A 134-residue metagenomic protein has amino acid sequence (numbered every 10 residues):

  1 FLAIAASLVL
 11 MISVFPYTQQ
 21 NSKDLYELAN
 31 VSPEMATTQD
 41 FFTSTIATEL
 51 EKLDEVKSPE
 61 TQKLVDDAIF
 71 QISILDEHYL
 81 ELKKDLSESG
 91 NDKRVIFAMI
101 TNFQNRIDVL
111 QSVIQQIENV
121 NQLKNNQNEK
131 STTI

Functional and structural regions predicted by a protein language model:
F1-L25: Single-pass transmembrane signal-anchor helices and their membrane-water interface zones
T18-I134: Polar, acidic low-complexity tracts enriched in Ser/Thr/Gln/Glu with frequent Gly/Pro and Thr-Pro motifs
